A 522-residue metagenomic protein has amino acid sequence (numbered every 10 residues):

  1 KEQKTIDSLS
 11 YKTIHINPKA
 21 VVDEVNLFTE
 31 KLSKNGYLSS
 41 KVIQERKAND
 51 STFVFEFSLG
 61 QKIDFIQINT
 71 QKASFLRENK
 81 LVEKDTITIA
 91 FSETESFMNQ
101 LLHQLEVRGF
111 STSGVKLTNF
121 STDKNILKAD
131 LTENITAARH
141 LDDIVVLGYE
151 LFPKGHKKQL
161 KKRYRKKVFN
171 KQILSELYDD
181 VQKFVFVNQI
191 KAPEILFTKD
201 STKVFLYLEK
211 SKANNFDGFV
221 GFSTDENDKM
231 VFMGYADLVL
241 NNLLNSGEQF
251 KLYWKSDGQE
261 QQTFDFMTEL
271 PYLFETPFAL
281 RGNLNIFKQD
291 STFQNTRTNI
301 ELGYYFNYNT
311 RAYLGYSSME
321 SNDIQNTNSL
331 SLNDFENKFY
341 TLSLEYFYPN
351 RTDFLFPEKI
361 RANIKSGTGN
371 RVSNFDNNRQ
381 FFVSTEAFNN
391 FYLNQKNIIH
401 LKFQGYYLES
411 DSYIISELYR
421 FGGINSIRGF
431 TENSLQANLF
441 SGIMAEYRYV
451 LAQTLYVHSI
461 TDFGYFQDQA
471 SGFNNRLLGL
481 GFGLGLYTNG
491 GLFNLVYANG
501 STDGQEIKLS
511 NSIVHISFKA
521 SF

Functional and structural regions predicted by a protein language model:
K1-Y11: Short N-terminal segments immediately surrounding and downstream of signal-peptide cleavage
S10-T224, Y235-D237, K251-G258, D265-M267 (+1 more regions): Periplasmic polypeptide-binding modules associated with outer-membrane biogenesis and secretion
G36, G60, G109, T136 (+9 more regions): Glycine-centered flexibility sites
Y149, F354-F356, L455: A generic short alpha-helical patch detector that favors 3-5-residue windows in or near N-terminal regions
N170-N363, F391-L393, R420-I424, N433-A437 (+4 more regions): Gram-negative/organellar outer-membrane beta-barrel architecture
D237, L252, D265-M267, I360-F522: C-terminal transmembrane beta-barrel domains of outer membrane proteins
